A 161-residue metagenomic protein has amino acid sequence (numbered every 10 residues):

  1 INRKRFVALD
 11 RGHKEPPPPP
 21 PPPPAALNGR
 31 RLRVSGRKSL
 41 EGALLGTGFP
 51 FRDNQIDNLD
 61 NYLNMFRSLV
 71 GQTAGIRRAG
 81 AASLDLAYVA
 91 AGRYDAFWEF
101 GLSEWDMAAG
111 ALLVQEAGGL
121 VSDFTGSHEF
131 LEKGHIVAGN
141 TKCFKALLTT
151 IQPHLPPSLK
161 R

Functional and structural regions predicted by a protein language model:
I1-A26: DPxDG-like acidic metal-binding loop motif
A25, R31-V34: Generic detector of contiguous secondary-structure segments
R33-R161: An extended, acidic
